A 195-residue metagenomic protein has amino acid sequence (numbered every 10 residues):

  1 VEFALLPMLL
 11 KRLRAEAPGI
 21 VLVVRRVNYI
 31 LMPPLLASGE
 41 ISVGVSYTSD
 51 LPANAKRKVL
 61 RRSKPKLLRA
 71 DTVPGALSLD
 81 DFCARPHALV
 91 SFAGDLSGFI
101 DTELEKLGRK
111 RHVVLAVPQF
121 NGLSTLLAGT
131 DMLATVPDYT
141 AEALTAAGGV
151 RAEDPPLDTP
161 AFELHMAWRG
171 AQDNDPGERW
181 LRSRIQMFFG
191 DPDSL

Functional and structural regions predicted by a protein language model:
V1-E2, L31, D50-L51, V73 (+3 more regions): Alpha-helix capping/helix-boundary segments
V1-P52, K110, V117: Central regulatory/effector-binding core of bacterial HTH transcription factors
A4, Y47, L77-L79, R85-G108 (+4 more regions): Secondary-structure junction motif
A4-L5, L9, P74, G122 (+1 more regions): A late-sequence structural motif
N28, S78, P118-Q119, P137: Short loop/turn segments at beta->alpha junctions
P33, A37, R57, L79 (+1 more regions): Short hydrophobic/charged patches on amphipathic alpha-helices used for structural packing and interfaces
V43, P52-V59, S63, N121-A171: Beta-alpha-beta core module
N54-H87, R169, E178-R179: Flexible hinge/capping segments at coil-to-helix
